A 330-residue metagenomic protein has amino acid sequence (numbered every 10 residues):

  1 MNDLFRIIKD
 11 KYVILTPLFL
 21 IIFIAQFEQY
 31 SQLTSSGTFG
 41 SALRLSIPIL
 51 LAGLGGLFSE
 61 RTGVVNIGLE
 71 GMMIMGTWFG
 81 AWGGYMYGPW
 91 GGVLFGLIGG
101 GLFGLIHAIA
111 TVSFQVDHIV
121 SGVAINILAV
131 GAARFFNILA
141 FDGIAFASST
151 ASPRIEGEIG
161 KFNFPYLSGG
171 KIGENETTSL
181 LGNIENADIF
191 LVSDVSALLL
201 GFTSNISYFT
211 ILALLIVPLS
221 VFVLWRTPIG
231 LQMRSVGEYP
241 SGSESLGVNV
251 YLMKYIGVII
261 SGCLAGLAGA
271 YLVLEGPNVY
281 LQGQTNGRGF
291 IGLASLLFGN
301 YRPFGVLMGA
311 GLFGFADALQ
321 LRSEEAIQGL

Functional and structural regions predicted by a protein language model:
M1-F23, G170-K171, S220, E238-L252 (+1 more regions): Cytosolic-side transmembrane-helix boundaries in multi-pass membrane proteins
M1-L51, F79, Y87-G91: Membrane-interfacial amphipathic/re-entrant helices at transmembrane-helix boundaries
V13-Q26, A52, V130-R134, T210-V221 (+3 more regions): Hydrophobic core segments of alpha-helical transmembrane domains in multi-pass membrane transport and ion-translocation
S31-S41, L224, P228, V258-L296 (+1 more regions): Inter-helical junctions in multi-pass inner-membrane proteins, predominant in energy-converting antiporter-like
G37-Y87, G91-V93, L97-I119, L297-Y301 (+1 more regions): Single transmembrane alpha-helix segments in multi-pass membrane proteins
I109, S113-G160, A213, G283-L297 (+2 more regions): Pore- or pathway-lining transmembrane helices of multi-pass membrane proteins that form conduits for solutes/ions
A129-W225, A326-L330: Transmembrane helix-bundle core of multi-pass membrane transporters and related energy-transducing complexes
E185, D194, G201-V279, P303 (+1 more regions): Helix-loop-helix "hairpin" substructures at the membrane interface of multi-pass membrane proteins
